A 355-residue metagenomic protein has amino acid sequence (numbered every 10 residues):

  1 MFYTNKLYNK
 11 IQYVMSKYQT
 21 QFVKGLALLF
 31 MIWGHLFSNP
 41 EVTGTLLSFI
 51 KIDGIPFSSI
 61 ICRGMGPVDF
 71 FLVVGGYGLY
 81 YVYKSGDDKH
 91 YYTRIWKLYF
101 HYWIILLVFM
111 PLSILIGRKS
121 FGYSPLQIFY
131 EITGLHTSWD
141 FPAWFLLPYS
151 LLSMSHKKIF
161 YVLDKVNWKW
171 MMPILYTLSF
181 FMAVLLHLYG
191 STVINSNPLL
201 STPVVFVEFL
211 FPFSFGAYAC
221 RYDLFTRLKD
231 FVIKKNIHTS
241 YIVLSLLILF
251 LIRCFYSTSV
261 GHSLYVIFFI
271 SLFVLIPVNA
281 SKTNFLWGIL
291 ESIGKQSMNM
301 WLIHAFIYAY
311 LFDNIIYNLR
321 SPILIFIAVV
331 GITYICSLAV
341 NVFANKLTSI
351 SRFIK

Functional and structural regions predicted by a protein language model:
M1-F181, T283-N284, S292, Q296 (+1 more regions): Membrane-cytosol interface segments of multi-pass membrane proteins, especially ER/Golgi lipid-handling enzymes
L7, L186, P198-K295, W301 (+1 more regions): Alpha-helical transmembrane segments and terminal signal-anchor/GPI-anchor hydrophobic tails, characterized by long
L29-F37, L106, P111, I132 (+3 more regions): Aromatic-anchored segments of alpha-helical transmembrane domains
E41-S58, S191-L199, T226-I233: Short helix-coil transition/hinge motifs at the ends and kinks of transmembrane helices, capturing the brief
F70-V73, Y123-L126, W168, F181-G190 (+2 more regions): Localized chelating/binding microdomains that coordinate divalent metal ions or stabilize phosphate-bearing
G86-D87, G190, R227, F231 (+3 more regions): Amphipathic, positively biased hydrophobic alpha-helical segments used for protein targeting and membrane insertion
W139-F145, S196-V205: Surface-exposed cleft-lining segments at the edges of enzyme active sites
